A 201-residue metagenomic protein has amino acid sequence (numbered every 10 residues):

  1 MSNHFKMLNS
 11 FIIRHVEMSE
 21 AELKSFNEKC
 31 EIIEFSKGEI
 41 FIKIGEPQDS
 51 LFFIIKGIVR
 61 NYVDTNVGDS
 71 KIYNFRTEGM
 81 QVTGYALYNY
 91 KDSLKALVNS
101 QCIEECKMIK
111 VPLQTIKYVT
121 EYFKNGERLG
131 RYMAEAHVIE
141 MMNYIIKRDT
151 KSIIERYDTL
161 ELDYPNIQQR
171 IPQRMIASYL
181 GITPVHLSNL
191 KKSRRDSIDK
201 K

Functional and structural regions predicted by a protein language model:
M1-E31, L87-N89: Cyclic nucleotide-binding regulatory module and flanking cytosolic helices
L8, A136-I146: Short, Lys/Arg-enriched N-terminal segment that forms or immediately precedes the first helix of a structured domain
G38, D49-Y62, T77-M80: Glycine- and acidic-residue-biased ligand/ion/polar-headgroup-sensing regions
F41-E46: Short phosphate-coordinating micro-motif centered on Lys-Gly-acidic
Y62-D64, I103: A generic structural motif
I72-R131: Cyclic-nucleotide recognition modules
G79, N143-R156: Short, Lys/Arg-enriched anionic-surface-contact patches
K151-K201: Phosphate-/nucleic-acid-contacting segments
